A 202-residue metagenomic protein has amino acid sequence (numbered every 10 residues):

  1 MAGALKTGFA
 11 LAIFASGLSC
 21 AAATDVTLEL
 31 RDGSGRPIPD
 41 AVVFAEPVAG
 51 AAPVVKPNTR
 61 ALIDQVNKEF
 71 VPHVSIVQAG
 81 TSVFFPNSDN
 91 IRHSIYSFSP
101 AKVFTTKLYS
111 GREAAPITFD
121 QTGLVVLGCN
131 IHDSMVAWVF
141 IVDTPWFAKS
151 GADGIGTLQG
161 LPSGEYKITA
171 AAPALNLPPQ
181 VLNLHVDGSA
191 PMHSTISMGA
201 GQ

Functional and structural regions predicted by a protein language model:
M1-F9: Bacterial N-terminal signal peptides that target proteins for export
G8-G17: Bacterial N-terminal signal peptides
A21-Q202: Extracytoplasmic copper-binding redox domains, predominantly the cupredoxin/blue-copper superfamily
